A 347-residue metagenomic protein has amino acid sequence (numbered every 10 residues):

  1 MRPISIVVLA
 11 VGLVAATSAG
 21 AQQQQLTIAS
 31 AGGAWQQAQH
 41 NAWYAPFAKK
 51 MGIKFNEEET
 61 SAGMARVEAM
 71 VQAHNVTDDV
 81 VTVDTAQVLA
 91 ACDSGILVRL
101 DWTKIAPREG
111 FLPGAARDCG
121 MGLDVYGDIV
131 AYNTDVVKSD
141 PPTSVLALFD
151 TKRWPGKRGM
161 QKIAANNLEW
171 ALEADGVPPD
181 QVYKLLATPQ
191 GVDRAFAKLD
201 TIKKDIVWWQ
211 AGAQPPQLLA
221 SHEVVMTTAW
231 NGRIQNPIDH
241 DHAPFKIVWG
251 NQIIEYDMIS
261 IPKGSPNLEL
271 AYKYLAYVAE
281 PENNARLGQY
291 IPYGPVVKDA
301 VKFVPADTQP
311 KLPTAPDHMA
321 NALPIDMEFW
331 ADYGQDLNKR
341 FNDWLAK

Functional and structural regions predicted by a protein language model:
A16-S18: N-terminal signal peptide c-region/cleavage motif recognized by signal peptidases
Q22-A90: Early extracytoplasmic/lumenal segment of secretory-pathway proteins
G33-H40, V76-D78, T82-A220: Extracytoplasmic ligand-binding site segments that recognize negatively charged/polar headgroups
V88-A90, M226-A243: A ligand-binding cleft/hinge motif common to bilobed small-molecule-binding domains
G110, Y126-D128, V192-D193, A197-T201 (+1 more regions): Periplasmic-binding protein-like
I129-V136, L172-A174, Y256-L268, R286-Q289: A bilobed periplasmic-binding-protein/Venus flytrap-type ligand-binding module shared by bacterial periplasmic
P262-A322: Mature extracytoplasmic/periplasmic domains
H318-K347: Conserved C-terminal helix/tail region of periplasmic/extracytoplasmic solute-binding proteins
